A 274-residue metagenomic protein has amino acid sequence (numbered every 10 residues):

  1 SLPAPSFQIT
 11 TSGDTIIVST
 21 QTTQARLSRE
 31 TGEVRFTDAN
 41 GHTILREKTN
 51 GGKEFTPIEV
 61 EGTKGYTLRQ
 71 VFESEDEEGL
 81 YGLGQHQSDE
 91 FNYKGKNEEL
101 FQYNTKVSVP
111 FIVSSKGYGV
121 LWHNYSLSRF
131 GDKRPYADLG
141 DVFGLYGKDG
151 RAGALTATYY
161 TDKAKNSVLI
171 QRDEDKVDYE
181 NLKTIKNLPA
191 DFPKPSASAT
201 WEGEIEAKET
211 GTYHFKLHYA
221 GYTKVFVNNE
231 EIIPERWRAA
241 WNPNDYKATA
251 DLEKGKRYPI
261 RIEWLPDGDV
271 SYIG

Functional and structural regions predicted by a protein language model:
S1, L45-E47, T105, S114 (+3 more regions): A generic "functional-site adjacency" signal
S1, T22, F111, Y160 (+1 more regions): A residue-level signal for conserved active-site and pocket-lining positions in enzyme catalytic cores
L2-Q21, D191-S198: Extended, loop-rich substrate-binding clefts of extracytoplasmic carbohydrate-active enzymes
S6, G13-T15, E33, S108-V109 (+3 more regions): Short, acidic/polar N-cap/turn motifs at the starts of alpha helices
S6-Q8, Q24-R26, P110, E204 (+2 more regions): Short, surface-exposed charged micro-motifs
T11-G150, D269: Catalytic and substrate-binding clefts that recognize carbohydrates or anionic sugar/phosphate headgroups
P135-H214, H218-G274: Extracellular/secretory pathway-exposed regions associated with glycan biology
